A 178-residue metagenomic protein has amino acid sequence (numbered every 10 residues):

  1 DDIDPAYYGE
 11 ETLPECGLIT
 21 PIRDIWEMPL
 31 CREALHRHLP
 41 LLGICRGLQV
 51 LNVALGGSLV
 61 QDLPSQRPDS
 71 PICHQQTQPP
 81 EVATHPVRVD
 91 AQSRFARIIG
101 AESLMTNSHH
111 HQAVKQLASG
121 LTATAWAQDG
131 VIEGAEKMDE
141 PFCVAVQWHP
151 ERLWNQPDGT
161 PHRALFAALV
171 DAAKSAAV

Functional and structural regions predicted by a protein language model:
D1-L42, L55-G56, V60, P64-D69 (+2 more regions): Flexible gly/pro-rich beta->alpha loop and the following alpha-helix that scaffold active-site loops
L18, I22, L55-G134: Pocket-forming structural segment of enzyme catalytic cores
C45: Conserved G/P- and acidic residue-centered "switch" motifs that form tight phosphate/ATP-binding loops in soluble
L48-V50: Hydrophobic, aromatic-enriched interface-forming segments
D90-S93, M138-E140, K174-S175: Short loop segments at secondary-structure junctions
G120, M138-C143: Beta-strand-turn-beta hairpins that frame and shape the catalytic cleft of phosphate-ester-processing enzymes
V146-V178: Acyltransferase
